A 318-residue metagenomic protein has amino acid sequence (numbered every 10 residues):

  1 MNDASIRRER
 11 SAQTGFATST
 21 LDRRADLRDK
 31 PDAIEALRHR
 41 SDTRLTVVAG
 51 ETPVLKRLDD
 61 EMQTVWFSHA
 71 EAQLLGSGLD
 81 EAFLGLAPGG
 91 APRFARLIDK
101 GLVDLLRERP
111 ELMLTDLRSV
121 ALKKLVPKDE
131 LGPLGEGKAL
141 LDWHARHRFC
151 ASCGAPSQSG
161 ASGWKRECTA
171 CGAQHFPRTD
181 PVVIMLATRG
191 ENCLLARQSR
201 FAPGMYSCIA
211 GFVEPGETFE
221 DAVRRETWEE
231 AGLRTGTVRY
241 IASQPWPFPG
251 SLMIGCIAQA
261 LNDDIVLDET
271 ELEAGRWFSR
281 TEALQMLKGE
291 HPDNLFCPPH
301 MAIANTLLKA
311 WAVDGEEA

Functional and structural regions predicted by a protein language model:
M1-H147, Q158, A202-Y206, D268-A318: Nudix hydrolase/Nudix homology domain
G135-L186: Cys/His-rich short segments
R166-C208, R234-T235: N-terminal strand-loop-strand
S199, V213-E214: Catalytic cores of peptidoglycan-degrading enzymes
I209, V223, T227: Hydrophobic alpha-helical positions that pack around
E217: Surface-exposed, charge/polar-rich loops and edge strands
Q244-L267: Active-site-adjacent beta-strand/loop module that shapes the phosphate/pyrophosphate-binding cleft
